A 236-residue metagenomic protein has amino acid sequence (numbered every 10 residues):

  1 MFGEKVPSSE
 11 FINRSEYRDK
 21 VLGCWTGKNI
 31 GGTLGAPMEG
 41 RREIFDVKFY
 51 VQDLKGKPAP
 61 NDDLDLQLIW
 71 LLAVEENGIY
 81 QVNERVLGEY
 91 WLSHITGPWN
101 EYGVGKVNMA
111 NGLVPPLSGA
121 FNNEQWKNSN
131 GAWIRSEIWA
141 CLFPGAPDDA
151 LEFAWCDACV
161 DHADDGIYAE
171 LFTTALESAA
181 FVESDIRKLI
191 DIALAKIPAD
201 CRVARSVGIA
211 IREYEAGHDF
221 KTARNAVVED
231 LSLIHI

Functional and structural regions predicted by a protein language model:
F2-V6, P37-Y50, G103-L117, L142-F153 (+1 more regions): Active-site-adjacent bridging/hinge elements
V6-Q67: An N-terminal structural lobe/cap that precedes and organizes the functional/catalytic core across diverse proteins
N13-R18, K55-D62, E75, I79 (+3 more regions): Conserved aromatic-histidine-acidic binding/catalytic patches
P58-L87, W91, I95: Aromatic-rich carbohydrate-recognition surfaces in CAZymes
G78-E84, V182-L189, D219: Short, charged, surface-exposed loops that flank catalytic or proteolytic processing sites
E89-D200, V207-Y214: Amphipathic alpha-helical interface segments
V203-L231: Small-residue-rich helix-loop
I234-I236: Conserved small/polar residues in nucleotide/adenosyl-binding loops
